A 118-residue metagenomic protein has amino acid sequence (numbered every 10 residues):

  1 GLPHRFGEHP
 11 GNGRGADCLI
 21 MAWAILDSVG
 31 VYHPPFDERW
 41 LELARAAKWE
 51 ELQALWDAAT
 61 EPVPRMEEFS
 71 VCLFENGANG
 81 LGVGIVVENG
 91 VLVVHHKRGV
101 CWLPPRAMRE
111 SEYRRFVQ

Functional and structural regions predicted by a protein language model:
G1-D57, E68, E75-G77, L81: N-terminal capping segments
T60-M66: Short, surface-exposed secondary-structure edge patches
N76-Q118: Aromatic- and glycine-rich peptidoglycan recognition patches
